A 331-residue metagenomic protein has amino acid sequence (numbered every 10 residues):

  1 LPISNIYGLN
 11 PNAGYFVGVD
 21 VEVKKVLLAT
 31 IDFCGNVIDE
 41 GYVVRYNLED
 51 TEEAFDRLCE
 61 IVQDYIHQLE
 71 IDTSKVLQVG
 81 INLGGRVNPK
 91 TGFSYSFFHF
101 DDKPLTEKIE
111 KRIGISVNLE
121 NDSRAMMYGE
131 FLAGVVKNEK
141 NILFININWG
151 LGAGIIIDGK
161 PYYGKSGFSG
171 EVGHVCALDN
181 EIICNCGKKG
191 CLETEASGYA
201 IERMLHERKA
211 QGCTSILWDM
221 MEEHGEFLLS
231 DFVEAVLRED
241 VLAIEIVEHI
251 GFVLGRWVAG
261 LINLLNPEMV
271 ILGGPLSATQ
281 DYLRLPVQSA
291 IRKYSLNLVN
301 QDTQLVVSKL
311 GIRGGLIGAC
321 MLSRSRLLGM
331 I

Functional and structural regions predicted by a protein language model:
P2-Y42, Y46-K75, I113-I115, K188 (+1 more regions): ATP-binding/phosphotransfer module of carbohydrate and carboxylate kinases, centering on a glycine-rich
V19, L77-N82, R86-H206, G318 (+1 more regions): Phosphate-binding/catalytic loop of phosphoryl-transfer enzymes
